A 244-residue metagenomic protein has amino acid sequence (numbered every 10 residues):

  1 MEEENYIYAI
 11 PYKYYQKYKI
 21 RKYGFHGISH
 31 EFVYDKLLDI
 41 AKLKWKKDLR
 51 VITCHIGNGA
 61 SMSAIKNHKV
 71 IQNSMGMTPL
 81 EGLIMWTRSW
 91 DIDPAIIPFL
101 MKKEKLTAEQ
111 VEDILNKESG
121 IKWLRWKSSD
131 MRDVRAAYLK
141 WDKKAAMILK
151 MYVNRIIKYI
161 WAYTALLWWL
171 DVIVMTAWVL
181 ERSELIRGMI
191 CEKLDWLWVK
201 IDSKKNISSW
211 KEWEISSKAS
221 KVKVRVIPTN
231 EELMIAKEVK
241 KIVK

Functional and structural regions predicted by a protein language model:
E2-K103: Glycine-rich phosphate-binding loop of actin/hexokinase-like ATP-binding domains
I28, F32, A60, D91-A95 (+9 more regions): Conserved active-site and cofactor/substrate-binding residues in soluble primary-metabolism enzymes
I40-K44, I160-D171: Phosphate/pyrophosphate-binding loops at sites that engage ATP/ADP/AMP, CoA/4′-phosphopantetheine, polyphosphate
G57, D171-K193: Glycine-rich phosphate-binding loops at beta-strand->alpha-helix junctions
M101-K127: Oxyanion-binding "anion nests"
G120-L124, M131-L167: Adenine-nucleotide phosphate-binding core of ATP-dependent small-molecule kinases
E184, G188-E231: Conserved phosphate-binding/catalytic loops in two-lobed NTP-binding clefts
